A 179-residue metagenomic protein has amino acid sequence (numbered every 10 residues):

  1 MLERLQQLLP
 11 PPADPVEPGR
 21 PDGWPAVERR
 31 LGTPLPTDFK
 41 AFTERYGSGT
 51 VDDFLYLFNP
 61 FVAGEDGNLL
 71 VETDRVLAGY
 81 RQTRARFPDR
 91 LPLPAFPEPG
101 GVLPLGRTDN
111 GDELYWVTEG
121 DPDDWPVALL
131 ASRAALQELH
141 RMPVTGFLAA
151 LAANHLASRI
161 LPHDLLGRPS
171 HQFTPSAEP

Functional and structural regions predicted by a protein language model:
M1-N110, I160-H163, G167, F173-P179: A surface-exposed partner-binding patch
G101, D123-P126: A short pocket-lining beta-strand/turn micro-motif at the edge of beta-sheets
P104, R133-L136: Short, glycine/charged-rich beta-strand-loop motifs at protein surfaces that mediate ligand recognition and catalysis
G106-R107, T118, A131: Pocket-edge structural micro-motifs
N110, D121-P122: Short strand-connecting beta-turns/loops that link adjacent beta-strands
E113-E119: Short, surface-exposed beta-strand/loop micro-motifs that present aromatic residues
P126-S132: Catalytic Cys-His active-site segments of thiol-dependent hydrolases/isopeptidases
Q137-S158: Compact, glycine/acidic-enriched structural inserts
